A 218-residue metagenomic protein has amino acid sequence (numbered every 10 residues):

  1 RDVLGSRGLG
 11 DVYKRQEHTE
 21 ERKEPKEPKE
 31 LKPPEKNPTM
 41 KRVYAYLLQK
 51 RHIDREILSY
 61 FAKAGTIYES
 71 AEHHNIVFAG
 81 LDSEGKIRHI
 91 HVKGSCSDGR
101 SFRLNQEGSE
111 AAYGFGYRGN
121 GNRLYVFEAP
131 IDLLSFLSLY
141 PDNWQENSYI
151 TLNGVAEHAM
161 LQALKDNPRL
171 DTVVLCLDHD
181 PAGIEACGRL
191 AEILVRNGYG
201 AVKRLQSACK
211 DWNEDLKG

Functional and structural regions predicted by a protein language model:
D2-Y13: Single conserved hydrophobic/aromatic residue that forms the stacking wall/gate of nucleotide- or nucleobase-binding
E17-E20, E24-K26, P34-S70: Electropositive nucleic-acid engagement tracts
E20-K36, N75-L81, K86-R88: Long, compositionally biased
A71-D166: Phosphate-handling DNA/RNA-contact segment within nucleic-acid enzymes
N122, S138-G218: TOPRIM fold recognition
